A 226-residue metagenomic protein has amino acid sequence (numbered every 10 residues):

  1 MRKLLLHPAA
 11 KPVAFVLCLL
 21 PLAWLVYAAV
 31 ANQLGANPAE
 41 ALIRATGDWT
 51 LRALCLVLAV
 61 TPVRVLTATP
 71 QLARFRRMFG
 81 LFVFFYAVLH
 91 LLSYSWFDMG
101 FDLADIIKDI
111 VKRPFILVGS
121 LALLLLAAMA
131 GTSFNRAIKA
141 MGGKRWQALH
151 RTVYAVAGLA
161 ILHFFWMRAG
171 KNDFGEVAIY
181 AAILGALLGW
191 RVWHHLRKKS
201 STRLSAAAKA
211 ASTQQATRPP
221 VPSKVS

Functional and structural regions predicted by a protein language model:
M1-S226: Membrane-embedded alpha-helical bundles that constitute the cytochrome b-like, heme-associated redox core of multi-pass
